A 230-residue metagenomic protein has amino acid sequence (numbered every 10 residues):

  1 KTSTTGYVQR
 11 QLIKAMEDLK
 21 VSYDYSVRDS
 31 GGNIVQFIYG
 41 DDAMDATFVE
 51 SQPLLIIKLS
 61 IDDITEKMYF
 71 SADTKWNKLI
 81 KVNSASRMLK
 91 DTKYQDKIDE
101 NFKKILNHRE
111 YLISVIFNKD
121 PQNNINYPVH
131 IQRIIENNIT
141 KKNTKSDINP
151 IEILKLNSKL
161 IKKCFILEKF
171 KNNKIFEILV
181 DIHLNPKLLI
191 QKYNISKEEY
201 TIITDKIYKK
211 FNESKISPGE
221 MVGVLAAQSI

Functional and structural regions predicted by a protein language model:
K1-I230: Core, soluble structural subunits of large cytosolic macromolecular machines
